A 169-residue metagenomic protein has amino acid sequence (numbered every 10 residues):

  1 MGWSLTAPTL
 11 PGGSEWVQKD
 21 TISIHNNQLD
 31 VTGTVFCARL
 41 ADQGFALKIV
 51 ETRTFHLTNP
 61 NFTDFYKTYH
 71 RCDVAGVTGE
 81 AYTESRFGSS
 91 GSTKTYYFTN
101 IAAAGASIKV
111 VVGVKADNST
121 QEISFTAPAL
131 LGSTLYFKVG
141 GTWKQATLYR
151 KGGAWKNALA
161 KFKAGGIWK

Functional and structural regions predicted by a protein language model:
M1-F45: Short, compositionally biased P/S/T/A/G/V-rich stretches that sit at domain boundaries
G33, L47-N59: Aromatic/hydrophobic beta-strand junction motif of beta-rich domains
R71, A75-S90: Solvent-exposed serine/threonine-rich low-complexity stretches and specific carbohydrate-binding patches
S92-Y96: Short strand-edge motifs at loop-to-beta-strand transitions and within beta-strands of extracellular beta-rich domains
Y97-A106: Surface-exposed, short loops/turns at beta-strand junctions within beta-sandwich domains
G105-A116: Short, aromatic- and glycine-rich surface loops/edge beta-strands on solvent-exposed regions
S119-A129: Edge beta-strands of extracellular beta-sandwich domains
A129-K169: Intrinsically disordered, compositionally biased repeat/linker segments
